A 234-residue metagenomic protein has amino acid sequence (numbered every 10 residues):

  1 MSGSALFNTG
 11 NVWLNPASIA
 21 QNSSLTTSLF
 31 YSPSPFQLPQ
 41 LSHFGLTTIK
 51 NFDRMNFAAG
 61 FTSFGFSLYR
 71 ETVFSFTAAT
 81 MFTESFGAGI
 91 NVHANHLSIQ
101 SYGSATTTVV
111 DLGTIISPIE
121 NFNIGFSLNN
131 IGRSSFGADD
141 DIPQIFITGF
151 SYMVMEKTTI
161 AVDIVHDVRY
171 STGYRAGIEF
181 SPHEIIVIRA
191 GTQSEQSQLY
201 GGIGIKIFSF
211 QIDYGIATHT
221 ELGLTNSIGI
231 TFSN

Functional and structural regions predicted by a protein language model:
M1-N234: Subset of outer-membrane beta-barrel
